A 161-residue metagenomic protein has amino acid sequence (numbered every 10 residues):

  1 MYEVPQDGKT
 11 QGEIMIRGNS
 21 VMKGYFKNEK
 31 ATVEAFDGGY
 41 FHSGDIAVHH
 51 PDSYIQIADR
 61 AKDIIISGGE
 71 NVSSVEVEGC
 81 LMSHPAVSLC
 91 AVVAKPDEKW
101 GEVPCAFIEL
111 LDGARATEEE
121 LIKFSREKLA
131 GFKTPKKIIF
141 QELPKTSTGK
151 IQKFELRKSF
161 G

Functional and structural regions predicted by a protein language model:
M1-E34, V72: Conserved ATP/PPi-binding loop(s) of AMP-dependent carboxylate-activating enzymes
Q11-G12, I65-I66, G161: A short local loop/turn or secondary-structure capping micro-motif enriched for an aromatic residue
G18, K23-G24, E34, I46-K133 (+3 more regions): AMP-binding/adenylate-forming catalytic core of the ANL superfamily
G39: FAD-site-proximal beta/loop scaffold in flavoenzymes
